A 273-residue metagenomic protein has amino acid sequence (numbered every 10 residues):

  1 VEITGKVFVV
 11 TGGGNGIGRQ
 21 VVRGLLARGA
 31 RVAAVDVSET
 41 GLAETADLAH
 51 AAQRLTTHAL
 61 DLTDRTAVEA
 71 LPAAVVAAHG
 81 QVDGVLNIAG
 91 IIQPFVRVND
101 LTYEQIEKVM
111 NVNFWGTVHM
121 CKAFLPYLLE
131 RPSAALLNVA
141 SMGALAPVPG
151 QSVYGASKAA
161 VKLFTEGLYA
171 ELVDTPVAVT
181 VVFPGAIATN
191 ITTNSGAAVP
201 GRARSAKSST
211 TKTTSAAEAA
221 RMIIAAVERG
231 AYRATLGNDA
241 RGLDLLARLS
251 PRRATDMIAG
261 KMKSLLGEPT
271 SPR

Functional and structural regions predicted by a protein language model:
E2-V32: Canonical Rossmann dinucleotide-binding motif of NAD(H)/NADP(H)-dependent dehydrogenases/reductases, specifically
R28-E44: Conserved glycine-rich Rossmann-like NAD(P)H-binding loop of the short-chain dehydrogenase/reductase
E39-T40, A59-A70, Y103: The beta1-alpha1 cofactor-binding region of Rossmann-like NAD(H)/NADP(H)-dependent oxidoreductases
V96-V98, T102-E107: Substrate-binding pocket helix/loop in short-chain dehydrogenase/reductase
C121, S157: Active-site helix of classical SDR
S141: Residue(s) in the substrate-gating loop at a strand-loop-helix junction that position the organic substrate next
V173-N238: SDR active-site lid
